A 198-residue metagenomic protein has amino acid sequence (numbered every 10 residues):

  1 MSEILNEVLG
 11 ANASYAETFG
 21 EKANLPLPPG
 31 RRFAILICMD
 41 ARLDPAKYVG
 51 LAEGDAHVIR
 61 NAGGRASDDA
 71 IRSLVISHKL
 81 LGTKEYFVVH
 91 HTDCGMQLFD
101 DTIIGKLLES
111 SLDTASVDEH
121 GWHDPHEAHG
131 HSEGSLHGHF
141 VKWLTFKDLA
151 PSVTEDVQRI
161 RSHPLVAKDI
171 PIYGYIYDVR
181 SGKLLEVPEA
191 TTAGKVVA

Functional and structural regions predicted by a protein language model:
S2-P29, G64-A66, I71, I76-L81 (+1 more regions): Divalent-metal-activated hydrolytic enzyme cores
N12, I35, I59, V88 (+1 more regions): Divalent metal-coordination and catalytic microenvironments
S14-F19, A23-L51: N-terminal short beta-loop-beta anion/metal-coordinating cradle
L36-C38, V89, Y175: Short hydrophobic segments within beta-strands
I37, R60, P188: Pocket-edge structural micro-motifs
M39-R42, T92-M96: Gly/Ser/Thr-rich loops at beta-strand to alpha-helix junctions that form or flank small-molecule/cofactor-binding
G50-V58: Short helix-loop-beta junction
L81-C94: Ordered, amphipathic secondary-structure segments that act as subunit-interaction surfaces in large macromolecular
